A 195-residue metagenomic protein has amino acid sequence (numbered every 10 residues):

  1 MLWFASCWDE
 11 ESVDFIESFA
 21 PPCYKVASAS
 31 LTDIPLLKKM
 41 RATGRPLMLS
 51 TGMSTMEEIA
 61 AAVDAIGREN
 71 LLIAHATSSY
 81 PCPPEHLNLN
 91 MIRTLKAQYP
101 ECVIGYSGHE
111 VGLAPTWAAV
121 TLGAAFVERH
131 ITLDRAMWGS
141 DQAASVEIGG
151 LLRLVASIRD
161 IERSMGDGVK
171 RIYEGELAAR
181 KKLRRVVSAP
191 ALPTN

Functional and structural regions predicted by a protein language model:
M1-T194: Catalytic cores and adjacent flexible loops of soluble metabolic enzymes that perform enolate/carbanion chemistry on
